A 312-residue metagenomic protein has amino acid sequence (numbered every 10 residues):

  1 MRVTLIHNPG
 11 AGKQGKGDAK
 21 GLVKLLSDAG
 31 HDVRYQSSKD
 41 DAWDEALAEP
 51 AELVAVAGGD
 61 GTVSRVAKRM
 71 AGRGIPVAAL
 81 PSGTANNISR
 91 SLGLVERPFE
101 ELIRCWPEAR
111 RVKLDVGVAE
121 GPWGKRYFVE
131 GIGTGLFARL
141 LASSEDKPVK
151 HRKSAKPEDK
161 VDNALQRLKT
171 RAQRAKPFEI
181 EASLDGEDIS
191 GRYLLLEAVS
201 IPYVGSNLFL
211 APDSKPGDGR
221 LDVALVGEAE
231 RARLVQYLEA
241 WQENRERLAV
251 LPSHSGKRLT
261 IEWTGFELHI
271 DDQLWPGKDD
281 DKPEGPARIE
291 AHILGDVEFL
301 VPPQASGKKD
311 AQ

Functional and structural regions predicted by a protein language model:
M1-V54, S64, F99-R110, Q312: ATP/NTP phosphate-donor binding region
I6-H7, K20, A29, R34-Q36 (+2 more regions): Catalytic core of DAGKc-family lipid kinases
H7-P9, G58, G227: Short beta-strand/turn micro-motifs composed of small residues that flank or help shape donor/cofactor-binding pockets
A11, G59-T62, S82-A85, T134-G135 (+1 more regions): Short glycine-rich anion-binding loops that position phosphate/pyrophosphate groups of nucleotides and phosphorylated
G12-K16, G205, E298-L300: Short N-terminal binding/cap micro-motifs at the start of the first secondary-structure element
T62-R73: Short Gly/Thr/Asp-enriched flexible loops that form oxyanion-binding sites at enzyme active sites
G133, F137, E197-P212, L274: Glycine-rich phosphate/pyrophosphate-binding beta-alpha loops
L184-D185, S190, F209, K215-Q312: ATP/nucleoside-binding phosphotransfer catalytic cores, i.e., glycine-rich phosphate-binding loops
